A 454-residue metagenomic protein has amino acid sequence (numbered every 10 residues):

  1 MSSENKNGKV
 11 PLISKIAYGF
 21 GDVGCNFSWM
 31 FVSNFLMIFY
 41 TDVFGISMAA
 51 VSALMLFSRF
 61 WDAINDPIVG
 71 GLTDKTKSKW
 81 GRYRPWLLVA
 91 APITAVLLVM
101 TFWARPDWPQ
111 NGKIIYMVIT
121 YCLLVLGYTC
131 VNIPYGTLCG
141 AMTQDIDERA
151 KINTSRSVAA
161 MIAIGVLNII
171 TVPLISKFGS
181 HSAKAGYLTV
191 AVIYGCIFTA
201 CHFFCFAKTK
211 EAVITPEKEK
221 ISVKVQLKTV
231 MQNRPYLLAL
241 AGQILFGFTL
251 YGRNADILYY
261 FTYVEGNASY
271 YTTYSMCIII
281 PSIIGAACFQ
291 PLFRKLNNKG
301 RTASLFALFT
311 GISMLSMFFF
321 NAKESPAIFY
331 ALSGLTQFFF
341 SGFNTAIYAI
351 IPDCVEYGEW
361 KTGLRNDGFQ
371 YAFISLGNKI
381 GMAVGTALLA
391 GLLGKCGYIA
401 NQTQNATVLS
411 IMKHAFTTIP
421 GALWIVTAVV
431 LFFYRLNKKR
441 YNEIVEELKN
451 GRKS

Functional and structural regions predicted by a protein language model:
S2-S454: Membrane-embedded alpha-helical bundles of multi-pass transporters/translocases, especially carrier/permease families
